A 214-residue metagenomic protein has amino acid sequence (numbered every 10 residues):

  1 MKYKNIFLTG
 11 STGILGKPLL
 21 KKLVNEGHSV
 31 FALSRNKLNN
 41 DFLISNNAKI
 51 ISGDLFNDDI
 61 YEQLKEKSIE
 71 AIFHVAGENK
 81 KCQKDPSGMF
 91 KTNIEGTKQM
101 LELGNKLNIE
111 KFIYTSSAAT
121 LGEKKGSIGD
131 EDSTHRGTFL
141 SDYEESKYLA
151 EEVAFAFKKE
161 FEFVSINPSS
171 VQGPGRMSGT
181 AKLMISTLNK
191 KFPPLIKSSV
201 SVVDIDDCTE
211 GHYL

Functional and structural regions predicted by a protein language model:
K4-E26: N-terminal Rossmann NAD(P)H-binding glycine-rich loop of SDR-like oxidoreductase domains
F42, A48-E95, L103: NAD(P)H-binding glycine-rich loop region in Rossmannoid oxidoreductase-like domains and their noncatalytic homologs
K81, A118-I128, D142, V171-M177 (+1 more regions): Conserved catalytic-site region of short-chain dehydrogenase/reductase
G88-Q99, E145-S146, V203: Glycine-rich NAD(P)-binding loop of the Rossmann-fold in SDR/ketoreductase-type enzymes
E95-Y143: Conserved Rossmann-fold NAD(P)-dependent oxidoreductase catalytic core, especially the SDR/UDP-sugar
E152-P174: Conserved beta-loop-beta element that borders a ligand/cofactor-binding pocket
E160-F161, Q172-L183, L214: Glycine/proline-rich active-site loop of Rossmann-fold NAD(P)-dependent oxidoreductases
I185-V203, D207, G211: A conserved pocket-lining segment of Rossmann-fold NAD(P)-dependent short-chain dehydrogenase/reductase
